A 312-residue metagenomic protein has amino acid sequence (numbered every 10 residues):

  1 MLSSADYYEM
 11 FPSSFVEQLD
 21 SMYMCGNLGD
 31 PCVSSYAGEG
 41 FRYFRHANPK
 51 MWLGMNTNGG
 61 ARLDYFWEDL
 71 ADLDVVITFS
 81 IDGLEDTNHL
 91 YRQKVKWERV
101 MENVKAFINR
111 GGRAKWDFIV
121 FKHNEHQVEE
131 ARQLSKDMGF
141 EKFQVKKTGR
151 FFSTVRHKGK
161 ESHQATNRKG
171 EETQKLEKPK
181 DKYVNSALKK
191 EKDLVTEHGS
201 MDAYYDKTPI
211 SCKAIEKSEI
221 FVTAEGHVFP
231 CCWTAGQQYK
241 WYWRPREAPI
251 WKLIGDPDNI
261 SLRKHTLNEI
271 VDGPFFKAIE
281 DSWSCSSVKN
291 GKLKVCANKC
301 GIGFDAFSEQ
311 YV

Functional and structural regions predicted by a protein language model:
M1-Y8, S13, E17-Q18, Y36-R42 (+5 more regions): Radical SAM enzyme [4Fe-4S]-AdoMet core and its adjacent flexible, acidic and glycine-rich loops/tails across
D20-D30: Active-site groove signature of glycoside hydrolases
M24, L53-T57, W116-F118: Conserved hydrophobic beta-strand within the GNAT/NAT acetyltransferase core sheet that lines the active-site cleft
D30-P31, F121: Short strand->helix junction
P31, W52-L53: Conserved SAM-binding loop
G60-L63: Short acidic loop-to-helix transition motifs that present clustered carboxylates
T223, N268-V312: Auxiliary Fe-S-binding modules of radical SAM enzymes
